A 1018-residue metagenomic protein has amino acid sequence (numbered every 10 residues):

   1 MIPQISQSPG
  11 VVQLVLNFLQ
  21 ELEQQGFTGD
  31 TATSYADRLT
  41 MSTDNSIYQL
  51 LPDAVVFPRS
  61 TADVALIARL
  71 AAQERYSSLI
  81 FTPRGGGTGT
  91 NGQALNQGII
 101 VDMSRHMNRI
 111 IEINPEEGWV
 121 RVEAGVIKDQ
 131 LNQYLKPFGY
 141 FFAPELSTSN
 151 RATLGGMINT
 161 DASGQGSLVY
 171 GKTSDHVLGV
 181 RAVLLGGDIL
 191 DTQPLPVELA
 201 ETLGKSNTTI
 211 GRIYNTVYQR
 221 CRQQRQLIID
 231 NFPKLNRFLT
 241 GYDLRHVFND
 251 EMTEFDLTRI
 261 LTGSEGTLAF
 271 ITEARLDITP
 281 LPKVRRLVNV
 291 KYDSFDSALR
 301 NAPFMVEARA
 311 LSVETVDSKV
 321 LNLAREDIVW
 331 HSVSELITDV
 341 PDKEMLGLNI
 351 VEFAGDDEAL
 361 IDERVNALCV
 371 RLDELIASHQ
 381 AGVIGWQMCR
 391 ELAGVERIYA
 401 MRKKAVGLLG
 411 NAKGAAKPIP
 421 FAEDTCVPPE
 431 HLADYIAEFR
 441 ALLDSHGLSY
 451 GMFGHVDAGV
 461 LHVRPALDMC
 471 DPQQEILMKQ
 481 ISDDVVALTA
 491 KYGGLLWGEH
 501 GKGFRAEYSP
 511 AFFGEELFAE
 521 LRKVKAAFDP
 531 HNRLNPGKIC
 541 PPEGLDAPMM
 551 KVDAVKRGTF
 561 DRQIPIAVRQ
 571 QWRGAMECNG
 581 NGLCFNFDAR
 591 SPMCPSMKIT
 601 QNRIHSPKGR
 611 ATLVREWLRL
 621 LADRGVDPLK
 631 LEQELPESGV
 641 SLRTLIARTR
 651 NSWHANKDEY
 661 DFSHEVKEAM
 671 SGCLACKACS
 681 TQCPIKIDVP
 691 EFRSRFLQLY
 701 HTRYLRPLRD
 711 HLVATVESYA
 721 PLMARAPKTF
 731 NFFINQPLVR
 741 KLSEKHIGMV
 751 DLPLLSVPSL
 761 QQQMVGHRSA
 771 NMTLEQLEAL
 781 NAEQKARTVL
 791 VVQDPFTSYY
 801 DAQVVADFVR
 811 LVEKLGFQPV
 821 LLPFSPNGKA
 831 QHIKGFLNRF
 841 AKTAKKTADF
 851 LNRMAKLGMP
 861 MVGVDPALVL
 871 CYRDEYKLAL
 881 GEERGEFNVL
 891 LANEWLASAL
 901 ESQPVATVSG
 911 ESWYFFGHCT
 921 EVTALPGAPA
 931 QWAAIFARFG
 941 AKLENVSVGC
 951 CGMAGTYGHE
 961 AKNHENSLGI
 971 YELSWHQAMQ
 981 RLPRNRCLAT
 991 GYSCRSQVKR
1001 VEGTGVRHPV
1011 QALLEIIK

Functional and structural regions predicted by a protein language model:
M1-A72, Y76, G86-G118, S147 (+6 more regions): N-terminal flexible segment immediately upstream of the FAD-binding catalytic core in FAD-dependent oxidoreductases
P3-I5, L203-F248, E254, V524 (+5 more regions): Flexible inter-domain linker/hinge segments
S46-S77, F81, I99, M103-T148 (+6 more regions): N-terminal glycine-rich flavin-associated loop
T88-T90, T148-G155, L239-V247, E314-H331 (+15 more regions): A glycine-rich phosphate-binding loop feature that marks nucleotide/adenosyl-phosphate handling sites
M157-N159, S163-D250, E254-R325, W330 (+3 more regions): Mobile "lid/hinge" segments at catalytic clefts and subdomain interfaces of large enzymes
A274, A308-A415, G454, I599-T600 (+3 more regions): Terminal amphipathic helices with adjacent charged low-complexity linkers/tails
D529, P536, P690-K1018: Iron-sulfur cluster-binding electron-transfer modules in prokaryotic oxidoreductases
M550-N581, F585-M723, A841-T847, G885 (+6 more regions): Ferredoxin-type iron-sulfur electron-transfer modules in oxidoreductases and energy-metabolism complexes
